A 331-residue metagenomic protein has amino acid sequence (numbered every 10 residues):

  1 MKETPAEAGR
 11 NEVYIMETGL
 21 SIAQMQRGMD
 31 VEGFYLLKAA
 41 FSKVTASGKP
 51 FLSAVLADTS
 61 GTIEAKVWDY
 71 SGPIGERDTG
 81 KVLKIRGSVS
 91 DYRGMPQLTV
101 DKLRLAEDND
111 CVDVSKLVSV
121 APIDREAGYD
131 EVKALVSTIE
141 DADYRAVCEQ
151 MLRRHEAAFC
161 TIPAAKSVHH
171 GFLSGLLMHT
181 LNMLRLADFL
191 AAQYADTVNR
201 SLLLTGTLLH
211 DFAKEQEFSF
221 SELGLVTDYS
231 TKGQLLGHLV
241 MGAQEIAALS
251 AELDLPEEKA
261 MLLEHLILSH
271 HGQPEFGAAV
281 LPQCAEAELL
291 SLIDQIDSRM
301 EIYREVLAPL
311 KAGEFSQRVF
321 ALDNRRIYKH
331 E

Functional and structural regions predicted by a protein language model:
M1-Y14: N-terminal amphipathic/basic-hydrophobic helices that include classical n-h-c signal peptides and signal-anchor
N11-V31: OB-fold nucleic-acid-binding modules
M29-T45: Structural detector for short beta-strands of small beta-barrel domains
A40-P50, T62-K66, Y70-S115: OB-fold single-stranded nucleic acid-binding module
S53-D58, F220: Short, acidic/hydrophobic/Gly-rich beta-strand patch recurrent on exposed beta strands that often constitutes part
D110-G233, Q273: Acidic/His-rich, divalent-metal-binding segments that scaffold phosphate/diphosphate chemistry
V168-H170, M178, F189-L310: Divalent metal-dependent catalytic cores for phosphoryl transfer on phosphate-bearing substrates
S291, A308-P309, G313-R325, K329-E331: N-terminal intrinsically disordered, cationic/polar leader segments that include organellar targeting peptides
